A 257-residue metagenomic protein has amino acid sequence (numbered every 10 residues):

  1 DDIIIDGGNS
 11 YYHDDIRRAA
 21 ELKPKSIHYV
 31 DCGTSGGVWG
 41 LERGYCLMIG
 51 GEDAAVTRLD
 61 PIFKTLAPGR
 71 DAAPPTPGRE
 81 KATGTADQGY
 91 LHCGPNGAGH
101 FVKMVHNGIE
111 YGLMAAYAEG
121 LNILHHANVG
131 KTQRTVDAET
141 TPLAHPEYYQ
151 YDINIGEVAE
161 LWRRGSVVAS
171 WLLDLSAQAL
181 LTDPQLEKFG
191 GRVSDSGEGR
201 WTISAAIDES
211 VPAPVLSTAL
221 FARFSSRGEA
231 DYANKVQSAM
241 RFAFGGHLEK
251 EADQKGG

Functional and structural regions predicted by a protein language model:
D2-R58, F63: Rossmann-fold NAD(P)-binding glycine/threonine-rich loop
I3-G8, M104-V105, K188: Short glycine-rich or small-residue beta-strand-to-loop segments that form or flank ligand, phosphate, metal/Fe-S
T57, K64, R70-M104, M114-G257: NAD(P)-dependent Rossmann-like dehydrogenase/reductase catalytic/cofactor-binding core
N107-E110: Flexible, glycine/proline-enriched loop segments at strand-loop-helix junctions that form or flank small-ligand binding
